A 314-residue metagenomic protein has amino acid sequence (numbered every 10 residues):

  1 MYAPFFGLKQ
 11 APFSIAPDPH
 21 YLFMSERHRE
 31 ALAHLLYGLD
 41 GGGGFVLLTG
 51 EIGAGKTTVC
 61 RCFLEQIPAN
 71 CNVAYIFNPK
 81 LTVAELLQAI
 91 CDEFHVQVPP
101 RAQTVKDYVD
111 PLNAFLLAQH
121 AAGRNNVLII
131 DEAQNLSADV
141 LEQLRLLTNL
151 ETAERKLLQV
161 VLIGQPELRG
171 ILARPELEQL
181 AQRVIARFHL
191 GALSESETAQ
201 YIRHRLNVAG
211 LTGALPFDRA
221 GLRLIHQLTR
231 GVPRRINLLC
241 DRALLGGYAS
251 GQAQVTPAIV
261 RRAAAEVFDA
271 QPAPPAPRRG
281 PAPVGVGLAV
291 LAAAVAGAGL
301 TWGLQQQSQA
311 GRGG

Functional and structural regions predicted by a protein language model:
M1-G41, G299-Q305: A short, basic N-terminal segment
Q10-F13, N70-N72, L81-P100: Conserved NTP-binding/hydrolysis module of P-loop NTPases
H34-G38, K106-N125: Conserved alpha-helical scaffold flanking the Walker A/P-loop in AAA+ ATPase domains
G41-C62: Walker A/P-loop nucleotide-binding motif
G50-I52, A74-T82: A short hydrophobic beta-strand->loop->alpha-helix junction that borders the nucleotide-binding pocket of P-loop NTPases
E93-Q97, L116-G123, V127-L128, L150-A153 (+4 more regions): Helix-loop-helix "sensor" segment of P-loop NTPases
D131-E132: Walker B catalytic acidic pair
T212, R219-G314: C-terminal alpha-helical "lid" subdomain
